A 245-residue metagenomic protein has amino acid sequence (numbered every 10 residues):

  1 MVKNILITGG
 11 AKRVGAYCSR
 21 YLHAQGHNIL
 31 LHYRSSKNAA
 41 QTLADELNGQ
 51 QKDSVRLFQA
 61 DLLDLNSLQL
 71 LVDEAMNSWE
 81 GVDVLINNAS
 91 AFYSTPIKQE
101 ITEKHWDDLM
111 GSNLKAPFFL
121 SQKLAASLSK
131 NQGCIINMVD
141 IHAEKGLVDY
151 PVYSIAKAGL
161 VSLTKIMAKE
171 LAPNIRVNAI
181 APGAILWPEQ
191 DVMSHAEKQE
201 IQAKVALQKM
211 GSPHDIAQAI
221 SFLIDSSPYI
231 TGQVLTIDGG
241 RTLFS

Functional and structural regions predicted by a protein language model:
A11-R13: Conserved glycine-rich cofactor-binding loop
Q25-T42: Conserved glycine-rich Rossmann-like NAD(P)H-binding loop of the short-chain dehydrogenase/reductase
D83, T102-F118, I136, Y153 (+2 more regions): Catalytic Tyr-X3-Lys loop
P96-K98, T102-M110, Q190, E197 (+1 more regions): Substrate-binding pocket helix/loop in short-chain dehydrogenase/reductase
S121, A156, T164: Active-site helix of classical SDR
A126, A168-P173: Alpha-helical segment proximal to the catalytic Tyr-Lys
A172-R176, I230-G232: Short, small/polar-rich loop/turn modules that mediate ligand/substrate recognition or access, typified
K209-I237, T242: C-terminal substrate-recognition "lid" of short-chain dehydrogenase/reductases
